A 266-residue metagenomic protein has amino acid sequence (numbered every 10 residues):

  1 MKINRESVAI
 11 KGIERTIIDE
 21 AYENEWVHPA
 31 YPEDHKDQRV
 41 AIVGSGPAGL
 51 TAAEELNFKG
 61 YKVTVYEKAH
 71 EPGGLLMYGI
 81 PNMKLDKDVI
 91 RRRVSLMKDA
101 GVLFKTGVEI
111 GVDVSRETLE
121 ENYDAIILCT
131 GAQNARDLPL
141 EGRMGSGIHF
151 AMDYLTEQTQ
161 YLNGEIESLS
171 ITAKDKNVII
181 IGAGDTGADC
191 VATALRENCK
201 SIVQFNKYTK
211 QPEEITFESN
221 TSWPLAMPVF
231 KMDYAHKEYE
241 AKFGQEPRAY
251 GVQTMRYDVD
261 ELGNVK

Functional and structural regions predicted by a protein language model:
M1-R5: Local cysteine-cluster metal-coordination motifs and their immediate loop/turn environment, predominantly Fe-S cluster
I13-D34, R92-V112, A135-E197: Glycine-rich dinucleotide-binding loop and its adjacent helix/turn
R39-T64, T186-E197: N-terminal Rossmann-like FAD-binding beta1-loop-alpha1 element of flavoenzymes
S45, K68, A183, K207-K210 (+1 more regions): Cofactor-binding loop segments of dinucleotide-utilizing enzymes, especially the Rossmann-like FAD- and NAD(P)+-binding
A48, E71, Q133, T186 (+1 more regions): Conserved Rossmann-like nucleotide-cofactor binding loop
Y61-M77, I202-P212: Glycine-rich FAD pyrophosphate-binding loop
P81-K84: Cofactor-cradling patches in redox/metallo enzymes
D88-R136, L162-S168, R196-K266: A Rossmann-like FAD-binding core segment of flavoenzymes
